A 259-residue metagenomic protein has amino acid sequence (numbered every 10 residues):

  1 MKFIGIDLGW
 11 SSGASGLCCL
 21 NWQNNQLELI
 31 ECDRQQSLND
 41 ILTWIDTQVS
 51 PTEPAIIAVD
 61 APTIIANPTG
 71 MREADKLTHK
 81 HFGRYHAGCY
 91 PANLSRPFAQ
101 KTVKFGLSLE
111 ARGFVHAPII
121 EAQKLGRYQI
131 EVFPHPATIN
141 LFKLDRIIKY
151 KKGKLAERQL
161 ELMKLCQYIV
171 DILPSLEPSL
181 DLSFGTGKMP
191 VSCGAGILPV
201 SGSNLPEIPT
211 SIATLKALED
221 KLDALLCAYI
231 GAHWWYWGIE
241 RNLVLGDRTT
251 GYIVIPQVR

Functional and structural regions predicted by a protein language model:
M1-I4, L8-G185, G202-R259: RNase H-like (RuvC/DEDD) metal-dependent nuclease/polynucleotide-processing core
T186-K188, A195-G196: Intrinsic, low-complexity polybasic segments
